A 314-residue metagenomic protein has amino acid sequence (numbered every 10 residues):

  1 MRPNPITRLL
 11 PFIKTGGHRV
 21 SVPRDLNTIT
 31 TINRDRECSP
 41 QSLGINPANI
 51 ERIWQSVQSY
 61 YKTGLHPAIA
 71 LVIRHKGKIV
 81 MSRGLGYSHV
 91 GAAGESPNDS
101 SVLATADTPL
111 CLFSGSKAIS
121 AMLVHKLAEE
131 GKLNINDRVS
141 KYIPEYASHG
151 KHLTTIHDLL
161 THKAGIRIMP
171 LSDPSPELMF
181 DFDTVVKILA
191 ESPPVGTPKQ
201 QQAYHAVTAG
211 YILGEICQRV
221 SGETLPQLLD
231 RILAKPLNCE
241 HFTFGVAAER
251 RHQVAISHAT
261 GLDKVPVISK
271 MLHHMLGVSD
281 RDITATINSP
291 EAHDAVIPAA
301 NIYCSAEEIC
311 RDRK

Functional and structural regions predicted by a protein language model:
M1-A48: Eukaryotic N-terminal low-complexity, Ser/Thr- and Lys/Arg-rich leader segments that predominantly function as
I32-S39, E95-A106, E191-G196, A285-V296: Short glycine/proline-rich turn/loop motifs
C38, R138-E145, D173-S175: Short linear capping/connector segments at secondary-structure termini
Q41-L110, N134: Short, conserved catalytic-motif segment at the N-terminal edge
E51-Q58, G77, T108-D137, L213-Q218 (+1 more regions): Active-site SXXK
V80, L103-D107, I119, H125-P144 (+1 more regions): Short, well-structured active-site flanking segments
L103, D107-L110, I119-H125, R167-M169 (+1 more regions): Well-ordered mid-protein domain cores that form the structural environment of catalytic cofactors
H149-K314: Short, surface-exposed loop or secondary-structure junction motifs that flank catalytic or metal-binding residues
